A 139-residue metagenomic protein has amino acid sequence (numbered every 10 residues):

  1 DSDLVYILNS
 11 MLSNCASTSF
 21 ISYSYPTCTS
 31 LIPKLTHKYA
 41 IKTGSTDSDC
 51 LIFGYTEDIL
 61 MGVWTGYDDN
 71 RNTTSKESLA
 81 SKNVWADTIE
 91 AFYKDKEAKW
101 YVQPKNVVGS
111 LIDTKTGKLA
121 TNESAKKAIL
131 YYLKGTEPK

Functional and structural regions predicted by a protein language model:
D1-P138: A penicillin-recognizing enzyme superfamily signal
